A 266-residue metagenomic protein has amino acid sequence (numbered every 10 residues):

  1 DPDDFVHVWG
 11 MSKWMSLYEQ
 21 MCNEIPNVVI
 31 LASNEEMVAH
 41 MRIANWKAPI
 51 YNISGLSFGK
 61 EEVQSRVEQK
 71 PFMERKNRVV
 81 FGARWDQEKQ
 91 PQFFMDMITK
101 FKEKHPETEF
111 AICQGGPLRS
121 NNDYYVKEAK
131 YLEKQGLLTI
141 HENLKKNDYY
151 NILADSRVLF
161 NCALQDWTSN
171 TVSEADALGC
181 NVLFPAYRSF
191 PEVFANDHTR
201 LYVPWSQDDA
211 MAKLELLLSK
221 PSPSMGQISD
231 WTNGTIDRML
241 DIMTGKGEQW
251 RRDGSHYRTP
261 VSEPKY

Functional and structural regions predicted by a protein language model:
W9-I30: Membrane-proximal helix-turn-helix segments that form the acceptor-binding/catalytic region of lipid-linked
E36-M37, N52-R66, G116-P117: Short beta-strand->alpha-helix junction loop in the catalytic core of nucleotide-activated group-transfer enzymes
K70-K89, M95-I98, K102, A111: Conserved donor-binding/catalytic core segment of Leloir-type glycosyltransferases
E109-V126, I140-E142: Glycosyltransferase donor-sugar binding loop
A163-Q165: Aromatic "clamp/platform" in nucleotide-sugar-dependent glycosyltransferases that forms part of the donor/acceptor
N181-F184: Short hydrophobic beta-strand element within catalytic cores of glycosyltransferases and related nucleotide-activated
P191-L216: Change "using UDP/GDP/dTDP sugars" to "using nucleotide sugars
S219-Y266: A charged, aromatic-enriched C-terminal amphipathic alpha-helix characteristic of glycosyltransferases across folds
